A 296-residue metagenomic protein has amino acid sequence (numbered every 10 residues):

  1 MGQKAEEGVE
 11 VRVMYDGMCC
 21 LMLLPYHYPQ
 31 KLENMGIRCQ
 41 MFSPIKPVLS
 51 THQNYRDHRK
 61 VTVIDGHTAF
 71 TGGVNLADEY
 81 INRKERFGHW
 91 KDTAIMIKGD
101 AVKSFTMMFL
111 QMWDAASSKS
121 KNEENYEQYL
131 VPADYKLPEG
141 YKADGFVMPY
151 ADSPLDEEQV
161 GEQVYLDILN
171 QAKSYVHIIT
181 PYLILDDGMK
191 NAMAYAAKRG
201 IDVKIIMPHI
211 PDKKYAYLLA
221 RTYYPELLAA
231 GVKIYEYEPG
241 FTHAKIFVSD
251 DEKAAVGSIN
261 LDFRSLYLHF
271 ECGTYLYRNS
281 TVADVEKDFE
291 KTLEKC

Functional and structural regions predicted by a protein language model:
M1-C296: Charged, low-complexity intrinsically disordered terminal segments
